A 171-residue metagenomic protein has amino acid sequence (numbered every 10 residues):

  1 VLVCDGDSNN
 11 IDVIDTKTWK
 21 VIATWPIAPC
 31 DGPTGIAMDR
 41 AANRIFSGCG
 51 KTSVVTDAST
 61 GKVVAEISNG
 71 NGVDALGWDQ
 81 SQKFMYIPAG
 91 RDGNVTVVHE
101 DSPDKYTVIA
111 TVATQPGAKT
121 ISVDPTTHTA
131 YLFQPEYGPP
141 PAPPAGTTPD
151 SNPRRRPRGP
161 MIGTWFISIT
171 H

Functional and structural regions predicted by a protein language model:
V1-H171: Predominantly soluble domains enriched in secretory-pathway, periplasmic, or organellar proteins
